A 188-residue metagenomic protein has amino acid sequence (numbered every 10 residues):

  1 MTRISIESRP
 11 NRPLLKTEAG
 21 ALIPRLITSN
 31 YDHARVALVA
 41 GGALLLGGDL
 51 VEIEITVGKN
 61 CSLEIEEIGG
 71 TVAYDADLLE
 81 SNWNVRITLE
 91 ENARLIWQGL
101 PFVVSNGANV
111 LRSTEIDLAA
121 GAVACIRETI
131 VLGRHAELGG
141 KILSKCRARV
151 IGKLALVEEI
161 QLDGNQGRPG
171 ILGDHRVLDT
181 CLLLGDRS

Functional and structural regions predicted by a protein language model:
M1-P101, N106, S113: N-terminal, charged/glycine-rich beta-strand/loop interface patches
E54-T56, R86-T88, S113-D117, T129-I130 (+2 more regions): Residue-level recognition of well-ordered beta-strand positions that form the cores of beta-sheet-rich folds across
C61, A93, A108, G121-V123 (+1 more regions): Small-residue (G/S/T/A) turn/hinge positions that recur once per unit in extracellular repeat modules
I68-G69, R86, L95-Q98, L118 (+3 more regions): Short C-terminal domain-edge/linker segments immediately following a structured domain
Y74-D77, G107, G164-I171: Short, surface-exposed linear segments at secondary-structure transitions and domain or protein termini
S105-S113, L118-L143: Acidic (Asp/Glu-rich), glycine- and aromatic
E128-S188: A structural signal for small-residue-enriched, beta-sheet-centric alpha/beta enzyme cores and oligomeric scaffold folds
